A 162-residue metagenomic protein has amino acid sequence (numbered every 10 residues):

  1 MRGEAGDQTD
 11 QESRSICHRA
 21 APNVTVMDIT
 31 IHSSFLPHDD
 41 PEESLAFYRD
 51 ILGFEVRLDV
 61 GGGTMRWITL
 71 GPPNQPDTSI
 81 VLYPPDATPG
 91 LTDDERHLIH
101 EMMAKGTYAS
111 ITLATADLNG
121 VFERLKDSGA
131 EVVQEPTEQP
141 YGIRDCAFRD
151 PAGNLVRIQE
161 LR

Functional and structural regions predicted by a protein language model:
E4-D10: Short, charge-rich patches within N-terminal targeting peptides
Q11-S15: Intrinsically disordered, low-complexity segments enriched in serine/proline and basic residues
H18, P22-L45, G63-R66, Y108-L113 (+1 more regions): N-terminal beta-strand motif that seeds the catalytic metal site of vicinal oxygen chelate
F35-A87: Core segments of cupin and vicinal oxygen chelate
D39-E42, T88-L155: Vicinal oxygen chelate
G71-Q75, F148-P151, L161: Active-site beta-strand termini and strand-to-loop segments that position acidic
